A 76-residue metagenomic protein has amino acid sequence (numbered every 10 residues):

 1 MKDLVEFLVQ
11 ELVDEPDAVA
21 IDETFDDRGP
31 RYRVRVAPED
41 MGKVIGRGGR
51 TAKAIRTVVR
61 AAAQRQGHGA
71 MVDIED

Functional and structural regions predicted by a protein language model:
M1-K43, R47, A52-D76: RNA-contacting regions in translation and RNA-metabolism proteins, encompassing KH/S1 modules where present
